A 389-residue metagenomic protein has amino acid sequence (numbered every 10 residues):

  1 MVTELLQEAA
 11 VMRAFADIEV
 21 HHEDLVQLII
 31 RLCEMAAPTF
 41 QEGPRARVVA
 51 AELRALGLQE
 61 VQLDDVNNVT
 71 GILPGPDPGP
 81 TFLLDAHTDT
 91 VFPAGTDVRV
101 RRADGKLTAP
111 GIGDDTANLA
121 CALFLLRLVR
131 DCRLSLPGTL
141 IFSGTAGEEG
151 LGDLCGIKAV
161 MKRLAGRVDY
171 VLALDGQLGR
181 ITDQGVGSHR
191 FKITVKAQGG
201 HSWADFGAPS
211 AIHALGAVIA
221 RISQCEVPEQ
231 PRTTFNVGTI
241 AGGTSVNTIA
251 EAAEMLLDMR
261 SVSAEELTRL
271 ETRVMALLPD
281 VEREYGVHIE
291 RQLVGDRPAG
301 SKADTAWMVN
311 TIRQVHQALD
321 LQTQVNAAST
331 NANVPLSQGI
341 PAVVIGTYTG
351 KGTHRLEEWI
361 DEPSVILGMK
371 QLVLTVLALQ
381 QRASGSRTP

Functional and structural regions predicted by a protein language model:
M1-R13, E34, D183, K196 (+1 more regions): Metal-dependent amide/peptide-bond hydrolase catalytic core, centered on the "pita-bread" metallohydrolase fold
M1-T108: Acidic/His- and Gly-rich active-site-bordering loop/insert found across diverse amide/peptide-bond hydrolases
F40-G43, L107-A120, F206-H213, W359-I366: Short, conserved micro-motifs enriched in small and acidic residues
V49, L119-V129, I157-V160, L215-I219 (+2 more regions): Buried hydrophobic packing segments
I72, P78-G144, L164, L367: Active-site metal-coordination/substrate-binding segment of hydrolases, especially metallo-dependent peptidases
T88-A103, V168, D183-T194, V343-G346: Acidic-glycine-rich active-site phosphate/pyrophosphate-binding loop
T88-T90, K106, S143-L151, L174-L178 (+2 more regions): Acidic, glycine-rich active-site loops and adjacent beta-strand->loop/helix elements that engage anionic groups
D115-S188, Q380, S384-R387: Acidic/histidine-rich catalytic neighborhood of metal-dependent amide-processing enzymes
